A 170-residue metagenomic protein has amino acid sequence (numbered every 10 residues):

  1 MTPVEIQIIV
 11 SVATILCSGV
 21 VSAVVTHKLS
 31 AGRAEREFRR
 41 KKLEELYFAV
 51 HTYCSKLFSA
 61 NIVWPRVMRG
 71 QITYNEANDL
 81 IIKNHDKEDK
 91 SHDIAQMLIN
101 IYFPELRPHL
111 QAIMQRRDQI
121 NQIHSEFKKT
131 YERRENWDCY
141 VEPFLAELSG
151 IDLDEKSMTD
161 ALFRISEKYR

Functional and structural regions predicted by a protein language model:
M1-R33: Membrane-embedded hydrophobic alpha-helical segments
V24-R170: Conserved non-transmembrane functional hotspots
